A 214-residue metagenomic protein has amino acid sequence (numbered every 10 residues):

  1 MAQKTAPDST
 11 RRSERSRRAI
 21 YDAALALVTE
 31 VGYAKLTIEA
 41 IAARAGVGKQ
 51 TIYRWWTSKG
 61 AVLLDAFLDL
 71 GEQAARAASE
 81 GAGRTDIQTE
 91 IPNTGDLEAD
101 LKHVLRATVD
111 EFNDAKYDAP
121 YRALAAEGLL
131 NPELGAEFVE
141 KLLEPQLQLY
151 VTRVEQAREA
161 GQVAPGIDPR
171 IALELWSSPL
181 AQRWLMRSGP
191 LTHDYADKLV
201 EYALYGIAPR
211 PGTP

Functional and structural regions predicted by a protein language model:
M1-P7, A99, H103, E144 (+4 more regions): C-terminal peripheral helix-coil segments that are non-catalytic and often amphipathic
M1-R15, A78, A82-T85, P211-P214: N-terminal intrinsically disordered/low-complexity leader segments
A19, A26-A66: Helix-turn-helix
W55-W56, F138, S177, A181-Q182: Tryptophan-centric aromatic hotspots in well-structured domains and transmembrane helices
F67-A75, S79: Short, basic, alpha-helical segments at the C-terminal edge of helix-turn-helix-like DNA-binding modules
A78-D118, A172: Hydrophobic alpha-helical connector segments
E90, L105-N113, Y121-L130, E201-I207: Helix-loop "lid/cap" segments that line or gate small-molecule binding pockets
A99, D110-A119, A123, P132-E159: Amphipathic alpha-helical packing segments from all-alpha helical-bundle domains
